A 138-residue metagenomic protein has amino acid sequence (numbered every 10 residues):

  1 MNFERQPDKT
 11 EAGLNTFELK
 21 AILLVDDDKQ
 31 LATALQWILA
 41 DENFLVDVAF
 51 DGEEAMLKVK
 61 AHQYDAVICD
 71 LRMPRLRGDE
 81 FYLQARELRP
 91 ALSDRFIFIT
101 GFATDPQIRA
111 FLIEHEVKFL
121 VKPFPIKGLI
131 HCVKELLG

Functional and structural regions predicted by a protein language model:
M1-A21, R109, P125-G138: Non-catalytic signal-transmission and effector/linker regions of two-component phosphorelay proteins
T33-D41: Charged docking surfaces used in two-component/phosphorelay signaling
N43-F50, K58: Short hydrophobic/Thr-rich beta-strand motif most characteristic of the beta2 strand and flanking loop of CheY-like
F50-E54, R77-L83: Acidic catalytic/metal-coordinating carboxylates
D70: Active-site residues of response regulator receiver
M73: Receiver (REC) domain active-site loop signature in two-component systems and cognate sites in sensor histidine kinases
I99-T100: Hydrophobic/aromatic residues positioned on beta-strands within the core alpha/beta folds
K122: A Lys-centered signature of the CheY-like receiver
